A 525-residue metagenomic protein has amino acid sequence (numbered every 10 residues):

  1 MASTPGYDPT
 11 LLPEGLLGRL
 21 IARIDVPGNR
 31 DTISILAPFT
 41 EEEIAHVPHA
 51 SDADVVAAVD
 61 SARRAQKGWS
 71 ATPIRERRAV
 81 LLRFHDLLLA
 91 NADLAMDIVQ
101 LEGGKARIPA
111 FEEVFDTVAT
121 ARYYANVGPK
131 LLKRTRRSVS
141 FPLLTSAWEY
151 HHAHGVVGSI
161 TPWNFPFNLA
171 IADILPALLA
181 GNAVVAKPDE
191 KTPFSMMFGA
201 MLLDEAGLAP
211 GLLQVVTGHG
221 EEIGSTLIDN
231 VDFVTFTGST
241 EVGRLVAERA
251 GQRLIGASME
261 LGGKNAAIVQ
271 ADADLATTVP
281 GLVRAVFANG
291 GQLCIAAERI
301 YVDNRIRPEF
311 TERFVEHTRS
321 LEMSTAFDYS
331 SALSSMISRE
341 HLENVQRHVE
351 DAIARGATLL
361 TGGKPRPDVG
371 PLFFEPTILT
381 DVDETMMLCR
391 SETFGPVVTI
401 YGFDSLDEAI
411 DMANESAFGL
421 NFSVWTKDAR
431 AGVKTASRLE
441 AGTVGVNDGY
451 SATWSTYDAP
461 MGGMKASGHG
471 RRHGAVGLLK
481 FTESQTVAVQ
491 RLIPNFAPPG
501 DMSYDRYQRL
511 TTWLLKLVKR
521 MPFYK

Functional and structural regions predicted by a protein language model:
M1-T145: N-terminal Rossmann-like NAD(P)+-binding subdomain of aldehyde/semialdehyde dehydrogenases
R30-I33, A297, L420: Short loop/turn microsegments at loop-to-beta-strand junctions
T40-H46, R366, F373-K525: Conserved C-terminal structural/oligomerization subdomain of aldehyde/semialdehyde dehydrogenase
E41, R77, V99, A121 (+9 more regions): Residue-level signal for inorganic ion chemistry
E43-A50, A65-A71, S159, A267-Q270 (+5 more regions): Short, well-ordered beta-strand elements within core beta-sheets of diverse protein domains
Q66, S70, H85-A92, M96 (+18 more regions): Structural signal for hydrophobic packing residues in well-ordered secondary-structure cores of soluble enzyme domains
T135-T277, F403: Rossmann-like NAD(P) dinucleotide-binding subdomain of oxidoreductase/dehydrogenase enzymes
F233, E241-D383, V446, R509 (+1 more regions): ALDH superfamily catalytic-core signature
